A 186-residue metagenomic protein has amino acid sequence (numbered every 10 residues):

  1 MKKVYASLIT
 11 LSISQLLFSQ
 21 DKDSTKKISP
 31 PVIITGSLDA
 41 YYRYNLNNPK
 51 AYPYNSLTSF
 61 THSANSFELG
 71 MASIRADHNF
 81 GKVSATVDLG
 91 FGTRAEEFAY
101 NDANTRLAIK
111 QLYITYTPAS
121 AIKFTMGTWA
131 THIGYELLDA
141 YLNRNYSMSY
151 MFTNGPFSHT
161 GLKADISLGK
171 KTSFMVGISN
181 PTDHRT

Functional and structural regions predicted by a protein language model:
M1-S24: Bacterial Sec-dependent N-terminal signal peptides
S24-P53, F124: Transmembrane beta-strand segments of Gram-negative outer membrane beta-barrel proteins
I28-G36, G81-V83, S120-I122, K170-F174: Outer-envelope beta-barrel architecture signal
T35-R43, T86-G90, M126-W129, M175-S179: Transmembrane beta-strands of outer-membrane beta-barrel proteins
L46-A64, A95-Q111, A119-T186: Surface-exposed coil loops of outer-membrane beta-barrel proteins
H62-F91: Glycine- and aromatic-enriched membrane insertion/assembly motifs of diderm outer-membrane and organelle channel
A72-I74, L112-I114, L162: Membrane-embedded beta-strands of outer-membrane beta-barrel proteins, especially the hydrophobic/small aromatic
A76-F80, Y116-P118, I166: Residue-level signature of outer-membrane beta-barrel architecture
